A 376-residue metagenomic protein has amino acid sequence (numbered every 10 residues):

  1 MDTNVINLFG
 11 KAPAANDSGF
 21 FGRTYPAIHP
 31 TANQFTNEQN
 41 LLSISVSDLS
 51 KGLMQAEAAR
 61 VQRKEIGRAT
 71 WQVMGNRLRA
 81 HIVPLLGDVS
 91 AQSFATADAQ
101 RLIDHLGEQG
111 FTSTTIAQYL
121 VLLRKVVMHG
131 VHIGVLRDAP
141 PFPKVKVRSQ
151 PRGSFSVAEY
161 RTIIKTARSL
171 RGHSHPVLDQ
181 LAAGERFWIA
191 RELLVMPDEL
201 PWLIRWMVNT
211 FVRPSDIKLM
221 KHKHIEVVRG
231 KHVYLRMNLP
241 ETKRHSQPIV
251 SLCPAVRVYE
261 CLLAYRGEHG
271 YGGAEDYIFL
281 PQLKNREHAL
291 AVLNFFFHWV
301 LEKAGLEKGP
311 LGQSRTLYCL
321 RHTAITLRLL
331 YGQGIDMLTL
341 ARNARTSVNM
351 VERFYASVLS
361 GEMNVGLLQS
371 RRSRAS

Functional and structural regions predicted by a protein language model:
T3-P13, S18-F20, K165-G184, A190 (+7 more regions): C-terminal secondary-structure termini that scaffold catalytic or DNA-interacting sites
N7-A12, E38-R79: Short, aromatic/basic-rich helix-turn unit that serves as a nucleic-acid recognition element
T36-K51, R68-A69, V83-H105, S314-Y318: A Lys/Arg-rich helix-loop hairpin that forms a DNA/phosphate-binding surface
L41-I44, S154, L239-H245, R342-L368: Catalytic-site neighborhood detector that most strongly recognizes the C-terminal catalytic loop/helix of tyrosine
S113, A117-Y119, I133-P214, K218: Basic, Lys/Arg- and aromatic-enriched nucleic-acid-binding interface segment
S149, E241-A264, A274-W299, T316: C-terminal catalytic core of Y-nucleophile DNA break-rejoin enzymes
Q150-V157, W188, T210, L219-G267: Conserved tyrosine-mediated DNA breakage-rejoining catalytic core shared by Y-recombinases
G172-P176, A183-P197, T210, G267-Y277 (+4 more regions): Short, basic (Lys/Arg/His-rich) helix/loop patches that form interaction surfaces in the mid-to-C-terminal regions
